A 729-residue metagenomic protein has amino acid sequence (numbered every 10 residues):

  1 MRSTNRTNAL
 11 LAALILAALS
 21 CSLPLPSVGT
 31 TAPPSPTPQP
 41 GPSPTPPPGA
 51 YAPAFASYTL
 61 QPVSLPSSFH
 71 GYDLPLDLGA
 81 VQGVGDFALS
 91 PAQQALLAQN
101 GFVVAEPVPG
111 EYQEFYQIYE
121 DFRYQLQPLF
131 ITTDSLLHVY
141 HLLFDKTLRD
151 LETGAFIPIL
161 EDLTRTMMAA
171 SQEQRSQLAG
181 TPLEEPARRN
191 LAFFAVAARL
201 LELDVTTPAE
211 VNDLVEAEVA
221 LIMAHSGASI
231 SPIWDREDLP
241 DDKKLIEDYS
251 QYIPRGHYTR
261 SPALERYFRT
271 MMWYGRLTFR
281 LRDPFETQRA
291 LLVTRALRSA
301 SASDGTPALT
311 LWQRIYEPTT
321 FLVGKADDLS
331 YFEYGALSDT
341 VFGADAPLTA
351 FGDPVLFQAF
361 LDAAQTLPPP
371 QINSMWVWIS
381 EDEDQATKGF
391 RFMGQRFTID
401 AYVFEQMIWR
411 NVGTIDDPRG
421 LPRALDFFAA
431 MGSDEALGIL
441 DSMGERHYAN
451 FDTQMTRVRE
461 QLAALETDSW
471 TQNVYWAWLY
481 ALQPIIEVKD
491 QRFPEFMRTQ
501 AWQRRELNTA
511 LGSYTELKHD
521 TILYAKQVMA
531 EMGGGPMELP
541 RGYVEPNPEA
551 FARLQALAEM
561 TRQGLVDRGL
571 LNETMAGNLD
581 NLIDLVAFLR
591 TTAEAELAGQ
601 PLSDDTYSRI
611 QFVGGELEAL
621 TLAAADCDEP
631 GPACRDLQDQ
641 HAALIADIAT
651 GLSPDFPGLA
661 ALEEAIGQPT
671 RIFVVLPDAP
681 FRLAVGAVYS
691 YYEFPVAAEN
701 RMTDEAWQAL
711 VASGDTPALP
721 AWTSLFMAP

Functional and structural regions predicted by a protein language model:
R2-L10: Bacterial N-terminal signal peptides that target proteins for export
L11-S20: Bacterial N-terminal signal peptides
L19-P47: Ser/Thr-rich, Proline-interspersed low-complexity disordered segments
P44-P729: Long, non-catalytic protein-protein interaction scaffolds
